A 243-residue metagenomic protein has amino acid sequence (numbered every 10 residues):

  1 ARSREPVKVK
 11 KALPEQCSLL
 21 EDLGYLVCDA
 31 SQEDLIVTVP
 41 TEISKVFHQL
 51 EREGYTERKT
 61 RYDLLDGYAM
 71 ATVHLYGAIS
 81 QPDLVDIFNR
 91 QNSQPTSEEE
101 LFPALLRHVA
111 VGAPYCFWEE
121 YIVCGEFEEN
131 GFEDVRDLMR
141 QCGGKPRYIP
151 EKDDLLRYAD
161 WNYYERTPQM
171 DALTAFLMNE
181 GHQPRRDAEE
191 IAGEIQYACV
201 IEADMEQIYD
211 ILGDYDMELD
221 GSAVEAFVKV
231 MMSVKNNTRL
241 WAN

Functional and structural regions predicted by a protein language model:
A1-L13, L65-N89: Short amphipathic alpha-helical interface segments
V7-C28, Q94-A104: Short amphipathic alpha-helical interaction segments
V27-Y55, Y115-D137: Accessory beta->alpha helical hairpin/"wing" motif in late/C-terminal subdomains of nucleic-acid enzymes
F47-G67, Y163-Q169, H182-P184: Short alpha-helical segments that sit at the start of domains
T60-Y62, Q94-P103, P114-W118: Protein-protein interaction regions
G67, P82, D86-N89, T96-V111: Contiguous interface-forming segments/domains that mediate binding rather than catalysis
F102, V111-M231: Long, charge-rich, low-complexity intrinsically disordered regions
A242-N243: Cys/His-clustered metal-coordination modules, chiefly Zn-binding fingers
